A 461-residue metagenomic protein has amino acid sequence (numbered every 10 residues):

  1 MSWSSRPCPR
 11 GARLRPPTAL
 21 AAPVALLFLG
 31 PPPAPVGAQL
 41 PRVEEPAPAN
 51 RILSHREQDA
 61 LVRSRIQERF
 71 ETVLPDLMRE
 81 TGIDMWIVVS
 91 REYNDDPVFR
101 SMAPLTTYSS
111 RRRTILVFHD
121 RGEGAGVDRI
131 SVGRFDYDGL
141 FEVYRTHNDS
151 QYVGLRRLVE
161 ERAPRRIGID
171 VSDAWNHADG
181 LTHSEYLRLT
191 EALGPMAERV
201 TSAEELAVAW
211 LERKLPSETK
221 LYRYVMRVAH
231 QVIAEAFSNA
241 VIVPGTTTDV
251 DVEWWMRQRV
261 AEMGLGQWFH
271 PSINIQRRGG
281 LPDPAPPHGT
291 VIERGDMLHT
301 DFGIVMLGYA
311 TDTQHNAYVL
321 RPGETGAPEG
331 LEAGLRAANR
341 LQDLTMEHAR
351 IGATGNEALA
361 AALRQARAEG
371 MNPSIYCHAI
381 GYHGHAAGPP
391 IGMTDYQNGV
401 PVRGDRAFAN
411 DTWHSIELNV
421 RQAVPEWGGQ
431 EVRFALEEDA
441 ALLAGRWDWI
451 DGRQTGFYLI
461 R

Functional and structural regions predicted by a protein language model:
M1-L14: N-terminal secretory signal peptides that target proteins for export/translocation
W3-R6, L29, D136, Y458: Compositionally biased, low-structure terminal segments
A12-T18, L331: Generic alpha-helix initiation/capping and coil-helix boundary signal
T18-P32: Bacterial N-terminal signal peptides
P33-G37: Sec/Tat signal peptide C-region and signal peptidase I cleavage site
A38-R461: Active-site neighborhoods and metal-handling regions in enzymes and metal-associated proteins
